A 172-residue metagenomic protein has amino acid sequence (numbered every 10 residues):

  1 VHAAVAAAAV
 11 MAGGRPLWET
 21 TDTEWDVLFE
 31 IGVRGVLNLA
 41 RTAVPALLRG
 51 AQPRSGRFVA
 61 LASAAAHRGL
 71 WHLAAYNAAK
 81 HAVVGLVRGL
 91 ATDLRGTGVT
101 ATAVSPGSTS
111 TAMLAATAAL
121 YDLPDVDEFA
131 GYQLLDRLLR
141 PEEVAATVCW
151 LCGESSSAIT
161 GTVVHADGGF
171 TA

Functional and structural regions predicted by a protein language model:
R15-L17, E24-F29, F129: Substrate-binding pocket helix/loop in short-chain dehydrogenase/reductase
W18, P53, R68-A74, G96 (+2 more regions): Active-site loop immediately N-terminal to the catalytic Tyr-X3-Lys motif of short-chain dehydrogenase/reductase
A40, A79, V87: Active-site helix of classical SDR
P45, T92-D93, S157: Alpha-helical segment proximal to the catalytic Tyr-Lys
S55, R95, T100, I159-G161: Short, small/polar-rich loop/turn modules that mediate ligand/substrate recognition or access, typified
S63: Residue(s) in the substrate-gating loop at a strand-loop-helix junction that position the organic substrate next
R137-A166, T171: C-terminal substrate-recognition "lid" of short-chain dehydrogenase/reductases
